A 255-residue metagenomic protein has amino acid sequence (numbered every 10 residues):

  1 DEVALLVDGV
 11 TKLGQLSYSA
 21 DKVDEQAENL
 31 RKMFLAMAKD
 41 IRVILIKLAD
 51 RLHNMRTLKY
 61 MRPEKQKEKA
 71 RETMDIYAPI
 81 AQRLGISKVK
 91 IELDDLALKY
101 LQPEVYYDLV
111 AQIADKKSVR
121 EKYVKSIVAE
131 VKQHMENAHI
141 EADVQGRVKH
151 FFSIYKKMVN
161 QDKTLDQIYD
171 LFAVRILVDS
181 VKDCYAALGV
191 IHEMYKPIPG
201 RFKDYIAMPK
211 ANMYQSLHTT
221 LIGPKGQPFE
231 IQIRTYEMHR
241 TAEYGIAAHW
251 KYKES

Functional and structural regions predicted by a protein language model:
D1-A173, V178-F229, R234-S255: Active-site helical microenvironments for divalent-metal-assisted chemistry
